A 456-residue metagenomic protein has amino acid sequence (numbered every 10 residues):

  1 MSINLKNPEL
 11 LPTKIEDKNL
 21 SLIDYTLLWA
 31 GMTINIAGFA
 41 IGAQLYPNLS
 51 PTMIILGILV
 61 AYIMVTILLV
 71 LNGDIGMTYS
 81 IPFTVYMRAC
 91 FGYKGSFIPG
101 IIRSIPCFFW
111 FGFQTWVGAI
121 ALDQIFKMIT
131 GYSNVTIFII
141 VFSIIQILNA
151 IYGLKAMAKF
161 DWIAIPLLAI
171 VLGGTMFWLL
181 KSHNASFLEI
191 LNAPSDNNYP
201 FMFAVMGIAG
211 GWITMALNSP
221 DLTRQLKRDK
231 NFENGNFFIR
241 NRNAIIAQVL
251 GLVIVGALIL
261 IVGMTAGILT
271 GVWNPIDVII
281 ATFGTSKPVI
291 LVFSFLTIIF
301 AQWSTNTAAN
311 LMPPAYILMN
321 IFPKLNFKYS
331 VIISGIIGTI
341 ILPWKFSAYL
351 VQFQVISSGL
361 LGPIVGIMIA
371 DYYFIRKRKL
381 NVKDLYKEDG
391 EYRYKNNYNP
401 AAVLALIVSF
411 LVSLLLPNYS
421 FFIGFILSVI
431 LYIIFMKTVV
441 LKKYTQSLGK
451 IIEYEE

Functional and structural regions predicted by a protein language model:
M1-T52, G173, Y199-V205, Q225-N241 (+2 more regions): Membrane-interface "cap" regions at the ends of multi-pass membrane proteins
P12, V365-L431, T438, K443-E456: C-terminal membrane-solvent junction of multi-pass transporters and transport-like membrane proteins
K18-S21, Y152-W162, T214-A257, P275-D277 (+1 more regions): Hydrophobic, small-residue-rich membrane helices and short re-entrant helix-turn-helix hairpins that build
Q44-G73, R88, G95-G100, L252-L258: Extracellular loop-to-transmembrane helix junctions
Q44-N48, G73-D74, C90, I98 (+6 more regions): Membrane-water interface regions at transmembrane-helix termini and the short interhelical loops of multi-pass membrane
G57, G100, K127-Y152, P166-F177 (+5 more regions): Transmembrane alpha-helical segments of multi-pass small-molecule transport proteins
A119, I137, V141-L179, V249-G251 (+2 more regions): Membrane-interface loop-to-helix entry segments
A150, P166-A193, A209-I213, G263-L269 (+1 more regions): Hydrophobic alpha-helical segments and their helix-loop junctions in multi-pass secondary transporters
